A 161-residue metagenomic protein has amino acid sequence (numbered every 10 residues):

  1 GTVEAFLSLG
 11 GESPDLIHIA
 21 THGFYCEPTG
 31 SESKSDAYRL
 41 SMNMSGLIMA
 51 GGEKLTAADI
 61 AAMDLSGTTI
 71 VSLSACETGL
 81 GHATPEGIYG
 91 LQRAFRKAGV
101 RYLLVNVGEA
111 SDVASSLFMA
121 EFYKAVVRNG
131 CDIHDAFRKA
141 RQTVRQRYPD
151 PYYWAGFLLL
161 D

Functional and structural regions predicted by a protein language model:
G1-D161: Catalytic cores of enzymes
